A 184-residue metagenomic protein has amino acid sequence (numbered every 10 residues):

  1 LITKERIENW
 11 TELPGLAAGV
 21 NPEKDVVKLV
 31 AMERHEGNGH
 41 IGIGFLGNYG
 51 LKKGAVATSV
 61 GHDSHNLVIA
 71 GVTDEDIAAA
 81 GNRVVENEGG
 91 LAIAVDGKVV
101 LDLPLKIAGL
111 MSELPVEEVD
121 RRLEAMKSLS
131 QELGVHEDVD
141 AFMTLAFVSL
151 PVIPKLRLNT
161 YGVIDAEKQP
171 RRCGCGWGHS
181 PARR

Functional and structural regions predicted by a protein language model:
L1, V30, K52: Active-site anion/phosphate-binding pocket segments in diverse small-molecule metabolic enzymes
L1-V27, H35-N38, P151-L156, T160: Hard-cation-handling environments
V27, I43-S64, G81, E88-R184: Catalytic centers of hydrolytic enzymes
L29-A31, I69, D102: Conserved hydrophobic/aromatic beta-strand scaffold that supports enzyme active sites
M32-H35, G71-V72, V95-G97: Fold-independent oxyanion-binding glycine-rich loops and adjacent beta-strand/coil segments at enzyme active sites
M32-N48: Short amphipathic alpha-helix segments
G37-G39, D76-I77, V100-L101: Flexible loop/turn segments at secondary-structure boundaries
S64-N82: C-terminal substrate/ligand-recognition segments
